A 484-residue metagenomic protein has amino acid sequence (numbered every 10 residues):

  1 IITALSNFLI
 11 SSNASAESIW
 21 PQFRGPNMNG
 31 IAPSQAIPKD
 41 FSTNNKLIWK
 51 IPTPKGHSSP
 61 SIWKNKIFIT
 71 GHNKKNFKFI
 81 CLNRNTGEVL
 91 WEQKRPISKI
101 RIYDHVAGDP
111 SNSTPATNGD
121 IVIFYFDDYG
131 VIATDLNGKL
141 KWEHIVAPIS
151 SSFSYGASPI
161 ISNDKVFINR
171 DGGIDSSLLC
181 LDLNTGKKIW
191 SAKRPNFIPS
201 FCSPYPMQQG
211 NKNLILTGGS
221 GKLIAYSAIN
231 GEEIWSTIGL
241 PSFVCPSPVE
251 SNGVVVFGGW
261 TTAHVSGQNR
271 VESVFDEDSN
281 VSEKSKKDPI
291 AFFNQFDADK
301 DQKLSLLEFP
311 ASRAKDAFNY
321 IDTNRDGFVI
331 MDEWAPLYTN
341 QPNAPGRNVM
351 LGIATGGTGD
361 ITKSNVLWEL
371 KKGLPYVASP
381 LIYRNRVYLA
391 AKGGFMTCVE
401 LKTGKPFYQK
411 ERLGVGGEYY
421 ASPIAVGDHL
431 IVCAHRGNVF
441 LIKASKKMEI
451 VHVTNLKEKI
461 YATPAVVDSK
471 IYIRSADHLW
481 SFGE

Functional and structural regions predicted by a protein language model:
I1-F8: Bacterial N-terminal signal peptides
N13-E484: Noncatalytic, solvent-exposed loop/strand surfaces of beta-propeller-type extracellular/periplasmic domains
